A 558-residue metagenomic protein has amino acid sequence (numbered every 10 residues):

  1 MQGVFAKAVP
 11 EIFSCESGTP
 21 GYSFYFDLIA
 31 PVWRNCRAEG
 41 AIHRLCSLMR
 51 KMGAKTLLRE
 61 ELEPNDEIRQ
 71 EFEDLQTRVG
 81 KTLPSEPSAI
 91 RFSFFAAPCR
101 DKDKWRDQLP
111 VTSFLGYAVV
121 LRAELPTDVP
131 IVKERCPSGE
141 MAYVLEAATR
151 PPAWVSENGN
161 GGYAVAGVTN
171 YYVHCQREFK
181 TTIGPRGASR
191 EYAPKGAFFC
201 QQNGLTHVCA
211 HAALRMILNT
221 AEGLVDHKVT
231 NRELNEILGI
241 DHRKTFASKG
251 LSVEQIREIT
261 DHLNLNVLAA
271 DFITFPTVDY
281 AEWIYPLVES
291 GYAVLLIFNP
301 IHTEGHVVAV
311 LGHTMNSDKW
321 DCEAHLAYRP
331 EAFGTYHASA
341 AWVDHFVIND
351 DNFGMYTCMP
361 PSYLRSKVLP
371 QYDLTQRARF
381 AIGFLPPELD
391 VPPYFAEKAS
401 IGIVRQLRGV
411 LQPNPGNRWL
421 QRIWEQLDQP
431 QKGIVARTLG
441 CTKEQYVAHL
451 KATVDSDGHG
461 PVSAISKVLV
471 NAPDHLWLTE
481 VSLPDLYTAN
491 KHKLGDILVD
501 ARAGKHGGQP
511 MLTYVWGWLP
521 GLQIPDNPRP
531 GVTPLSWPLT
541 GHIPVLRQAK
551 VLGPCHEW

Functional and structural regions predicted by a protein language model:
M1-V173, M315-W558: Noncatalytic regulatory segments and standalone regulatory/sensor domains
C46, R69, E73-Q76, N235 (+2 more regions): Generic detector of well-ordered alpha-helical segments enriched in charged/polar residues, highlighting helical
H174-A270: Glycine- and small hydrophobic-enriched segments that form the cores of compact globular domains
F179-R186, N203-G204, H306, R329-A332 (+2 more regions): Residue-level signal for functionally critical sites in structured catalytic/ligand-binding pockets
R215, T220, H302, T314-N316 (+1 more regions): Short loop/turn segments at secondary-structure transitions that flank enzyme active sites
R257-S339, F346, H556-W558: Active-site-adjacent substructure of cysteine-protease-like catalytic cores
